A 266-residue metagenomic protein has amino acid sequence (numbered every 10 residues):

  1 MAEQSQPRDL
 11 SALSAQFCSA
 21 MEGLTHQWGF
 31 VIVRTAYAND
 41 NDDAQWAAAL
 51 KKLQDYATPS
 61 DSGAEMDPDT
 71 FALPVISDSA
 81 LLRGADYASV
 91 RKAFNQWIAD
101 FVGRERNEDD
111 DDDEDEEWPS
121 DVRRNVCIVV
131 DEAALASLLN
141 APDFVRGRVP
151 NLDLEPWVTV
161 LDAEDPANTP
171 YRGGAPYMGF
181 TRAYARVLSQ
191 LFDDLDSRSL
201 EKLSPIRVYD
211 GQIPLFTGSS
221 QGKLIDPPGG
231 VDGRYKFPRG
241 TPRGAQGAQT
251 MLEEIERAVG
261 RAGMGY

Functional and structural regions predicted by a protein language model:
M1-A183, G247-E254, G263-Y266: Extended, charge-biased low-complexity segments that typically form long amphipathic alpha-helices/coiled-coils
E164-Y266: Acidic, proline/glycine-rich low-complexity IDRs
